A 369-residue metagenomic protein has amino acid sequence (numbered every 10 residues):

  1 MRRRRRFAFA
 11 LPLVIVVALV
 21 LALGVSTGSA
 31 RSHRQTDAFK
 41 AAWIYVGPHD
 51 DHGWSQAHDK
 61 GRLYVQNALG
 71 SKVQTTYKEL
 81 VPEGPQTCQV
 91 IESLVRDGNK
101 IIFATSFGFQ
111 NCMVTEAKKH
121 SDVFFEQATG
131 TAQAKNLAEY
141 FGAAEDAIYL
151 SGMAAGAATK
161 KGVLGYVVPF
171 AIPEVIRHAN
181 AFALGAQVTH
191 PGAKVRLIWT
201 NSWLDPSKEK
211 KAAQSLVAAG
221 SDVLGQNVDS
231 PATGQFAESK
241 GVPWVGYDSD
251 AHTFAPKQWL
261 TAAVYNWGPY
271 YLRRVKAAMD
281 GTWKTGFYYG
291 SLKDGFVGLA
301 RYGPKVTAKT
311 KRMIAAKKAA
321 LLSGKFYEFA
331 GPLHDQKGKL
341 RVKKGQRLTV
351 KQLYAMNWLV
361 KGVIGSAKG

Functional and structural regions predicted by a protein language model:
M1-F39, A367-G369: Short, low-complexity disordered leader/linker segments with a strong preference for bacterial N-terminal type II
R31-G369: A residue-level marker of the well-folded mature domains of exported/periplasmic proteins
